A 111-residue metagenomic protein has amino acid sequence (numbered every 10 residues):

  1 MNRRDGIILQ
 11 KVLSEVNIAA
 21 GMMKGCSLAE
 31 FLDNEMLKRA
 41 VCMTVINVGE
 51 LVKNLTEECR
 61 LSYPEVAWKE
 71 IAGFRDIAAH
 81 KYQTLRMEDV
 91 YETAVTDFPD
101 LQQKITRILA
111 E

Functional and structural regions predicted by a protein language model:
M1-E111: Solvent-exposed interaction patches of small proteins and small membrane subunits
